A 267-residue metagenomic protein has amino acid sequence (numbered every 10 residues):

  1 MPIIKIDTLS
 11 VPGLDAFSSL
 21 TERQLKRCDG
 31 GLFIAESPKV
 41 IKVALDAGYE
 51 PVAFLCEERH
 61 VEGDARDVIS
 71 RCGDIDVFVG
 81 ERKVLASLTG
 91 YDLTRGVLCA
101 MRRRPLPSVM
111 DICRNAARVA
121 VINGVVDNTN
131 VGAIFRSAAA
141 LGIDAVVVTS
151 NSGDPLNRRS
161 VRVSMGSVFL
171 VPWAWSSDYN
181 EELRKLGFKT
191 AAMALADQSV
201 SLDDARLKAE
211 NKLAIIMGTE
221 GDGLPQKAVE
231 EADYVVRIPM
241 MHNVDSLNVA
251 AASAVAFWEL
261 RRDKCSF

Functional and structural regions predicted by a protein language model:
M1-D64, S152-D154: Boundary-proximal intrinsically disordered activation/regulatory segments immediately upstream of a helical core
I4-T8, D76-E81, V171-Y179, V236: Short acidic-hydrophobic, aromatic-tinged amphipathic segments that line or gate anion-handling sites
S37, V126-I134, L247-A252: Amphipathic alpha-helical repeat scaffolds
D46, R104-Q198: RNA substrate-binding interface of SAM-dependent RNA methyltransferases
G63-D74, A228: Short, aromatic/basic amphipathic alpha-helical patches
S70-V97: Glycine/small-residue-rich loop that forms an oxyanion/phosphate-binding "nest" at active or ligand-binding sites
C99, S137-L141, S152-F169, Q226-F267: Structured adenosyl-cofactor binding patch, chiefly the S-adenosyl-L-methionine
A192-V244: Active-site/ligand-binding-proximal alpha/beta "capping" segment
